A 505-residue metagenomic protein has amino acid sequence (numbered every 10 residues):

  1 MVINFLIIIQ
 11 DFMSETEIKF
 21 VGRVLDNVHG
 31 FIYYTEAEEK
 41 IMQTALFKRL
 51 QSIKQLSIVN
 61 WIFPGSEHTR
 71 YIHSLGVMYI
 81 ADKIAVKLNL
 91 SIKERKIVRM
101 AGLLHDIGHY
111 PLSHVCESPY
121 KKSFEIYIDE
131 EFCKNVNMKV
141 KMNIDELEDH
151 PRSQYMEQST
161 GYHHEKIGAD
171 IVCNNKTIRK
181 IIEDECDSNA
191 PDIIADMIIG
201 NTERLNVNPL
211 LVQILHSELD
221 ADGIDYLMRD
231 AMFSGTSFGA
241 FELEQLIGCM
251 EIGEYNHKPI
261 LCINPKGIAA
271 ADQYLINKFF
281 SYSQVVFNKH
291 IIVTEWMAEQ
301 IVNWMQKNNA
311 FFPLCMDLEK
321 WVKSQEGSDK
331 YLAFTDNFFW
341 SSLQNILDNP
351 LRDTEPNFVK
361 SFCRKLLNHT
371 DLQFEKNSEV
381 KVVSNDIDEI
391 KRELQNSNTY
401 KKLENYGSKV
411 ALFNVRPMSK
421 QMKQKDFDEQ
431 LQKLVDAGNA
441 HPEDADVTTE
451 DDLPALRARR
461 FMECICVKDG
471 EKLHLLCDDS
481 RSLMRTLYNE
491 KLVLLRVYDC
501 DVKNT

Functional and structural regions predicted by a protein language model:
V2-R99, H109-T505: Histidine-centered, transition-metal-coordinating active-site segments
